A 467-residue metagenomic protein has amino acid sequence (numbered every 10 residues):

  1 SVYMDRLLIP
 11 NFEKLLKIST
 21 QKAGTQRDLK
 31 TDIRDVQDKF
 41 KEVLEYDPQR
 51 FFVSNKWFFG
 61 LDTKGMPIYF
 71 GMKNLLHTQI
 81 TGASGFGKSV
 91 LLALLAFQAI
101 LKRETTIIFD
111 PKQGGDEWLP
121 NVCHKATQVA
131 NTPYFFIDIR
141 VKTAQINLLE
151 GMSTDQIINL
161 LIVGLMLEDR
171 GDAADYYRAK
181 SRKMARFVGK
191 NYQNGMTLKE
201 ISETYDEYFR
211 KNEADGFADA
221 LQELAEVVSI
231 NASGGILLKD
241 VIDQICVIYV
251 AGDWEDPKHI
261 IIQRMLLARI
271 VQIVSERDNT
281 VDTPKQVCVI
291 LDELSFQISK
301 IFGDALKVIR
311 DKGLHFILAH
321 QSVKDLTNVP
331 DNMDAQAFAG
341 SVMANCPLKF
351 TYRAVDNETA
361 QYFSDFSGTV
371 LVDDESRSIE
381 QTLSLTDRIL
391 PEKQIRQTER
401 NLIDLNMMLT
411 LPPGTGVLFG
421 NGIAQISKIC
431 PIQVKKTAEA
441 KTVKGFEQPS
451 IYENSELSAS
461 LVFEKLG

Functional and structural regions predicted by a protein language model:
S1-Q26: Transmembrane-cytosolic junction motif
L8, S19, D28, D32 (+3 more regions): P-loop NTPase motor domains
L306, K312-H315, H320-G422: Conserved ATP-driven motor cores of ASCE-family P-loop NTPases powering translocation/secretion/packaging/pilus
